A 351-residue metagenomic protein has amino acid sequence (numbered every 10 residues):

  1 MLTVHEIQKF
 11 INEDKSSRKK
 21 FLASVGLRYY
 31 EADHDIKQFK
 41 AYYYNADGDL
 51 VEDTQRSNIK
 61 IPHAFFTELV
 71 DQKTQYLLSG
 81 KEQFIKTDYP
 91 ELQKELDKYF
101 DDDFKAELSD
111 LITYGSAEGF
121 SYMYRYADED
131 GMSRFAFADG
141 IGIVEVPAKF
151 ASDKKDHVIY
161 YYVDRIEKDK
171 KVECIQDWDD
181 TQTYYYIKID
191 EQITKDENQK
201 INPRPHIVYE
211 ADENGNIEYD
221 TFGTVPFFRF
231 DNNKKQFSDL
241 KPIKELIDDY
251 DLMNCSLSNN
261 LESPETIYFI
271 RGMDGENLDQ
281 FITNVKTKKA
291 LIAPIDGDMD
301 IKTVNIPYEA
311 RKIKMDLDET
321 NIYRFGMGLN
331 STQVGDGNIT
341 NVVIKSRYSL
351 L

Functional and structural regions predicted by a protein language model:
M1-F135: Extended, helix-rich architectural segments
I59, T87, S116, V144 (+6 more regions): Compositionally biased, intrinsically disordered/low-complexity regions enriched for serine, proline and threonine
K73-T74, K81, L111-S116, K170-I175 (+2 more regions): Generic hydrophobic, helix-prone segments enriched in Leu/Val/Ile
I112-A117, F150-S152, Q176, S258-L261: A general structural signal for short secondary-structure junctions and capping/turn motifs
Y122-F230: Extended, regular secondary-structure scaffolds
I207-S346: Extended, charged amphipathic alpha-helical segments
Y348-L351: Short, intrinsically disordered, charge-balanced linker/junction segments flanking boundaries in proteins
